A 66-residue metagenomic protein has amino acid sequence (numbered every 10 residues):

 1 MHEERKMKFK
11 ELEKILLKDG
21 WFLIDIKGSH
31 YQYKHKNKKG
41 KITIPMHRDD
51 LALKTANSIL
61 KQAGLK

Functional and structural regions predicted by a protein language model:
M1-D25, K38-K66: Basic nucleic-acid-binding interfaces
G28: Cytochrome P450 catalytic-core helices
Y33-N37: Active-site beta-strand termini and strand-to-loop segments that position acidic
